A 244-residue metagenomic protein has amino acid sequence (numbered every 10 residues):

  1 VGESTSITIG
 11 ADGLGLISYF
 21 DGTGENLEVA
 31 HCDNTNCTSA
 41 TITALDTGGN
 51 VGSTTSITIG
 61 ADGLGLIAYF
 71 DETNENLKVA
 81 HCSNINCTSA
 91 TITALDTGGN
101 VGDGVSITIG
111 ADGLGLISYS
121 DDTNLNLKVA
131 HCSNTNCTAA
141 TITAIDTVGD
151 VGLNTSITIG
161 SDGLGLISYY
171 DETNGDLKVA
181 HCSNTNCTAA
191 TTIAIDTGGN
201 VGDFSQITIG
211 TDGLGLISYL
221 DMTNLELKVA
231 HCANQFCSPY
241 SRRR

Functional and structural regions predicted by a protein language model:
V1-R244: Extracellular, repeat-based ectodomains that mediate carbohydrate processing or recognition
